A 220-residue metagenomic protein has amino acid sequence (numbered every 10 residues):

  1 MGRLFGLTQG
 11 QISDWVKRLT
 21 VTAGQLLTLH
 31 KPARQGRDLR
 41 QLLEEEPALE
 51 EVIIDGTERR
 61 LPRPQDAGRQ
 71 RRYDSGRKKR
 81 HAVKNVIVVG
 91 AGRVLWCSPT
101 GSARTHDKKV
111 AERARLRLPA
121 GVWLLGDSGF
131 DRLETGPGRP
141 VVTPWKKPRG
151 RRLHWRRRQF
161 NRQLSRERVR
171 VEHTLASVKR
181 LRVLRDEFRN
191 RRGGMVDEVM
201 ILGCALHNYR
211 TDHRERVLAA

Functional and structural regions predicted by a protein language model:
G2-A220: Short, well-ordered secondary-structure "scaffold" segments embedded in the functional core of diverse domains
